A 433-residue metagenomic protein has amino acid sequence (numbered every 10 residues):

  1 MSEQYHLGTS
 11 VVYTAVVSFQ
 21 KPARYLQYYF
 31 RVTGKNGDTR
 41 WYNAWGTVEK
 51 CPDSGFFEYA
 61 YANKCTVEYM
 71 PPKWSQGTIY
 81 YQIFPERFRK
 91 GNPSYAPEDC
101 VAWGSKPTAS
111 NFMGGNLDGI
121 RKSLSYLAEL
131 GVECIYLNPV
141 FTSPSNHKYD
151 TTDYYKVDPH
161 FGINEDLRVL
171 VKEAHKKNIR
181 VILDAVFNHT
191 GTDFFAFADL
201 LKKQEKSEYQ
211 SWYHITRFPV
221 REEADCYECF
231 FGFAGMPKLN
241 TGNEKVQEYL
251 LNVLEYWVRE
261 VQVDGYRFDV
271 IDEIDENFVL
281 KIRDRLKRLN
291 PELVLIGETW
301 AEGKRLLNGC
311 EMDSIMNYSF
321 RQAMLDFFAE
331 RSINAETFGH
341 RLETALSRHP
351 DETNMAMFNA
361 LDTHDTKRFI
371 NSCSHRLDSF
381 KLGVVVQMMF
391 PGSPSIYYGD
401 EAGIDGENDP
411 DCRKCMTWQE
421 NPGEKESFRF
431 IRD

Functional and structural regions predicted by a protein language model:
S2-Q82, K90-P107, N111-F112: The feature marks proteins involved in alpha-glucan
E68-W74, R121-G131, V171, A345-H349 (+1 more regions): Short amphipathic alpha-helices and their capping/turn segments at secondary-structure boundaries
I79-Y81, I135-L137, V181-L183, Y266 (+4 more regions): Hydrophobic faces of well-ordered beta-strands that scaffold small-molecule active sites in alpha/beta enzyme cores
F84-E133, V140-V261, K281-R288, K304-R305: Substrate-binding/active-site clefts of carbohydrate-active enzymes
V132, V263, M312, G392-S393: A structural motif
V171, H175-I179, H189, F194-K202 (+5 more regions): Active-site-proximal helices and loops of the catalytic beta/alpha 8
D351-H375, D411: Active-site clefts of carbohydrate-active enzymes
V384-Q387, P391-D405: Substrate-binding cleft of secreted/luminal carbohydrate-active enzymes
